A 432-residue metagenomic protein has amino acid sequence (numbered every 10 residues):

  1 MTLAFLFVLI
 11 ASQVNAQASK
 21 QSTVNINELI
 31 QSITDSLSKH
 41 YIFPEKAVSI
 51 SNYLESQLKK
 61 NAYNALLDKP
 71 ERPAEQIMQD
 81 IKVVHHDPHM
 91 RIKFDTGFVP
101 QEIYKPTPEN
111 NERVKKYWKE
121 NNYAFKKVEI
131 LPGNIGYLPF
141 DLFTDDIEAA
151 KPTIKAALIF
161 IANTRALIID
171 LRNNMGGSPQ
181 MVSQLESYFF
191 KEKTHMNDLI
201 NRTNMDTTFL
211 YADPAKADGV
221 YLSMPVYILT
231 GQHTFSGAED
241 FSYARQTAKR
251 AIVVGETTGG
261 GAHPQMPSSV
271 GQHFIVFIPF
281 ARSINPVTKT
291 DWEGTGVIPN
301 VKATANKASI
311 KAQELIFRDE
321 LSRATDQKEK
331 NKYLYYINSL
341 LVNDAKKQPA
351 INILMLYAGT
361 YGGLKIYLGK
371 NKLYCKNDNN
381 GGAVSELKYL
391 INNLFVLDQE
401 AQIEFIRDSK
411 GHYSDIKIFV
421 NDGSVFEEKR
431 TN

Functional and structural regions predicted by a protein language model:
M1-Q21: Bacterial Sec-dependent N-terminal signal peptides
S19, Q327-N432: Peripheral terminal and inter-domain segments
I33, I81, L138, I169 (+3 more regions): Terminal peptide-recognition signature
P44-L131, K330: Extended, small/polar residue-biased N-terminal targeting/export presequences and adjacent propeptide/linker tracts
N122-K151, V287: STAS-typified acidic loop motif
L138-P139, N163-G176: Short acidic catalytic loops
D146-R165: A short, well-ordered alpha-helical element
G177-Y227, H263-S269, F280-P286, D291 (+1 more regions): Gly/Ser/Thr-rich loop/hinge elements
